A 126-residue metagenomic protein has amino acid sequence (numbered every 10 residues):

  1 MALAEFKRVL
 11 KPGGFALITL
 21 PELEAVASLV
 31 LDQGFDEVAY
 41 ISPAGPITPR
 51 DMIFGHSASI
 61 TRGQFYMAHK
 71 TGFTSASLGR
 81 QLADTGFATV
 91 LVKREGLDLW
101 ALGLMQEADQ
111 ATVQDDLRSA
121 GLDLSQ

Functional and structural regions predicted by a protein language model:
M1, E5-K11, F15-Q126: S-adenosyl-L-methionine-dependent methyltransferase catalytic module, highlighting the catalytic core
